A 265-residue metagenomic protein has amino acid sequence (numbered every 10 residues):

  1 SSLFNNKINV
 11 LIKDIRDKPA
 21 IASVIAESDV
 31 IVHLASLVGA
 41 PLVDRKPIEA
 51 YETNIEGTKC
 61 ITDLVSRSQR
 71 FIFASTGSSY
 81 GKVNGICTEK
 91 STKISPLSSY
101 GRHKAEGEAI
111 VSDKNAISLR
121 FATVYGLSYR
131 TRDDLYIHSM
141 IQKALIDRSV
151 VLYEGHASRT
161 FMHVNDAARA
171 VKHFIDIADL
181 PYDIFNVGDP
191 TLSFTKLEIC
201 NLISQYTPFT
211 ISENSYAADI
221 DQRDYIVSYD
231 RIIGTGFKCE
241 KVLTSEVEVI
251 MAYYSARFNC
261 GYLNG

Functional and structural regions predicted by a protein language model:
F4-D17: Rossmann-fold cofactor-recognition segment
I15-T53: NAD(P)H-binding glycine-rich loop region in Rossmannoid oxidoreductase-like domains and their noncatalytic homologs
R16, R45-C60, I94, S98 (+1 more regions): Glycine-rich NAD(P)-binding loop of the Rossmann-fold in SDR/ketoreductase-type enzymes
H33, K59-L97: Conserved Rossmann-fold NAD(P)-dependent oxidoreductase catalytic core, especially the SDR/UDP-sugar
T58-I61, E108, V171: Conserved internal alpha-helix within the Rossmann fold of NAD(P)-dependent oxidoreductases
T76, E108-S128: Conserved beta-loop-beta element that borders a ligand/cofactor-binding pocket
D147-R148, L152-G265: C-terminal substrate-binding subdomain of Rossmann-fold SDR/epimerase-dehydratase oxidoreductases
